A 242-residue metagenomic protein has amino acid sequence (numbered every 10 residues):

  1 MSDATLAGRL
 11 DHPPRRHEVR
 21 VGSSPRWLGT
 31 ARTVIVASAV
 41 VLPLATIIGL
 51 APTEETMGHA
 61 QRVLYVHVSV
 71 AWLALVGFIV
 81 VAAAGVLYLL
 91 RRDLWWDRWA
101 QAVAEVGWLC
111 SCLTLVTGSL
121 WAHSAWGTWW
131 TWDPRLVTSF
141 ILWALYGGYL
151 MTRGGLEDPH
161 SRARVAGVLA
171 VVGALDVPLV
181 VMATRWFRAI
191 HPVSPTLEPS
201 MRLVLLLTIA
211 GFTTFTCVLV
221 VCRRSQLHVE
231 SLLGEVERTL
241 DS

Functional and structural regions predicted by a protein language model:
S2-S242: Polytopic transmembrane helical bundles with strong interfacial aromatic enrichment
